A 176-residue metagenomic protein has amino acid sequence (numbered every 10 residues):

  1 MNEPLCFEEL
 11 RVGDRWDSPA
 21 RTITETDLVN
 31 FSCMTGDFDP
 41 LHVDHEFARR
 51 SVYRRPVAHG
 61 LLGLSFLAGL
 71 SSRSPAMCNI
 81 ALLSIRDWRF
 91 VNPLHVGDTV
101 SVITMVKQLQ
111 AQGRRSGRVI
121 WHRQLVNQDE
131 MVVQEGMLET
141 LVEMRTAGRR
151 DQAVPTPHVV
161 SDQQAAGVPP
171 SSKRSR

Functional and structural regions predicted by a protein language model:
M1-S84, R145-R176: Hot-dog-fold acyl-thioester-processing enzymes
N2-V12, F90, L94-T99, I103-R176: HotDog/MaoC-like acyl-thioester-processing domains
R86-W88: Small/polar glycine-rich anion-binding or flexible loop at a beta-alpha turn
